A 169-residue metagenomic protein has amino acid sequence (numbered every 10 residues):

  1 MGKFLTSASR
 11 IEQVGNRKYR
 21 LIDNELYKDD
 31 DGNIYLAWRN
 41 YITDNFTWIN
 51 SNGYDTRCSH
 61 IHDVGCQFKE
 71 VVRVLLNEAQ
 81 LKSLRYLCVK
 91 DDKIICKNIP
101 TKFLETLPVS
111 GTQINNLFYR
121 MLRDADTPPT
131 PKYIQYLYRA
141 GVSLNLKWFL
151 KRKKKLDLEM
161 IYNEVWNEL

Functional and structural regions predicted by a protein language model:
M1-L169: Extended terminal accessory/targeting regions
